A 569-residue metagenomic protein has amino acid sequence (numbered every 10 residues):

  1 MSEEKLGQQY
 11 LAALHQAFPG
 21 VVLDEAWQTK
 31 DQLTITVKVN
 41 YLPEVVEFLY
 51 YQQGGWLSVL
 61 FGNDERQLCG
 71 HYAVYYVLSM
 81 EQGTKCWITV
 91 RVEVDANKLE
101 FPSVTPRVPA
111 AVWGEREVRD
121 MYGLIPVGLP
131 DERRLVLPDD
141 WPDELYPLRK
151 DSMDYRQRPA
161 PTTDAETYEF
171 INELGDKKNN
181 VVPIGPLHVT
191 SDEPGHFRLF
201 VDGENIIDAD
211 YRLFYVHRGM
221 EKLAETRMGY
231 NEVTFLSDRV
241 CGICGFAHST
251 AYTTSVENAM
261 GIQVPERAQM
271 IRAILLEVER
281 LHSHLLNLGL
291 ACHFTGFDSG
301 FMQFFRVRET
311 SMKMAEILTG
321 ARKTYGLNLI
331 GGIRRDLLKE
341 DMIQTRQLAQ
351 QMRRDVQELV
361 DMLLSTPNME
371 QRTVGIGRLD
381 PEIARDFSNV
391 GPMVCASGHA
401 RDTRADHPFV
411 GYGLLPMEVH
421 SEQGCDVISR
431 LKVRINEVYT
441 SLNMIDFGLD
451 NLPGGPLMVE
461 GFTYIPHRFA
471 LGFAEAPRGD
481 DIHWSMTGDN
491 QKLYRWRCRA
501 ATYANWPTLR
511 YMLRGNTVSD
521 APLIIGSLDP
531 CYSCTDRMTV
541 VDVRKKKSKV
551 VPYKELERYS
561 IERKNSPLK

Functional and structural regions predicted by a protein language model:
M1-D208, S283, S365, M369-Q371 (+4 more regions): Terminal low-complexity/charged segments
L42, L135-Y146, D151-K569: Metal/cofactor-centered catalytic core regions of large enzymes
